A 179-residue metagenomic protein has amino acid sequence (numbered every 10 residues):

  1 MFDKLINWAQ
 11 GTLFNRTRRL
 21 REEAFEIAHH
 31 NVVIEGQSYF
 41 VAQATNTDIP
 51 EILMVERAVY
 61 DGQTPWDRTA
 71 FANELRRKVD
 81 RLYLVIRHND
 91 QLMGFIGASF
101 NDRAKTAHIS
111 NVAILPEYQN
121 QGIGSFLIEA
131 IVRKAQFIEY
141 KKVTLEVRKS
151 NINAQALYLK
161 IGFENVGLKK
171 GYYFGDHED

Functional and structural regions predicted by a protein language model:
M1-V33: Acyl-donor-binding surface of acyltransferase catalytic domains
F2-L5, F25, I34-Q37, Q43 (+3 more regions): Acetyl-CoA-dependent GNAT
I114, N120-R133, F137, I152 (+1 more regions): Conserved acetyl-CoA-binding loop-helix of GNAT-fold acetyltransferases
A135-E146, L157, K169: Conserved GNAT acetyl-CoA-binding A-motif
R148-N151, G171-D179: C-terminal "cap" of GNAT-fold acetyltransferases
